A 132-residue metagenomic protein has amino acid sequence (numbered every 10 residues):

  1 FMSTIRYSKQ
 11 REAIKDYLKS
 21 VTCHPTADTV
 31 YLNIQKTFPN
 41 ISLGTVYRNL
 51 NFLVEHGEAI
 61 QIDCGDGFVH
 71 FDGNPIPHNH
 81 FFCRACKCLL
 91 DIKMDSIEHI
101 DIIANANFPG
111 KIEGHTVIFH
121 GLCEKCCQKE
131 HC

Functional and structural regions predicted by a protein language model:
F1-D16: Short alpha-helical segments that sit at the start of domains
D16-L18, L32: Long C-terminal interaction/binding lobes of large macromolecular proteins
S20-T29: Short capping segments at the starts of secondary-structure elements
T29-P39: DNA-recognition alpha helix
S42-L43: Short coil turns linking two alpha-helices in DNA-binding domains
V46-L53: Basic amphipathic alpha-helical segments that dock to polyanions
E58-Q61, G65-C132: Non-DNA-binding regulatory cores of transcription-related proteins, predominantly C-terminal effector-binding
